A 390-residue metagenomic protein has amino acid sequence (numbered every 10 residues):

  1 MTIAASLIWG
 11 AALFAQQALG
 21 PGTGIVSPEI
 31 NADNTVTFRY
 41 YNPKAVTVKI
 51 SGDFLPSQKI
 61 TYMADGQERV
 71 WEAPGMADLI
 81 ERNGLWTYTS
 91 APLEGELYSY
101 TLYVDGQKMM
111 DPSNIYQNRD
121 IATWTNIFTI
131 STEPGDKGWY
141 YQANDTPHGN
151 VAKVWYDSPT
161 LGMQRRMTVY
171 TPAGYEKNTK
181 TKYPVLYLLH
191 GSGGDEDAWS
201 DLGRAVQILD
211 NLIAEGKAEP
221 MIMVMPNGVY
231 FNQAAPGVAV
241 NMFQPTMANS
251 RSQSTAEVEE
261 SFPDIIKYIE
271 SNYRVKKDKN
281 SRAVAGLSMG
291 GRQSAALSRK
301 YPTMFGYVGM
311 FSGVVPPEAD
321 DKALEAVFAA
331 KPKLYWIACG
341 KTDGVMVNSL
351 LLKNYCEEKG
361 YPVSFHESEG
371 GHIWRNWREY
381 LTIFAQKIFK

Functional and structural regions predicted by a protein language model:
M1-T2, T171: A periodicity- and composition-biased signal for non-globular, repetitive helical segments
T2-A12: Bacterial N-terminal signal peptides
L13-Q17: Boundary at the C-terminal end of the N-terminal hydrophobic targeting segment
A18, I30-K390: Non-catalytic cap/lid and distal C-terminal segments of serine-dependent acyl enzymes
P21-T23: Short, solvent-exposed loop/edge segments of extracellular or virion-exposed proteins
I25-E29: Short beta-strand segments of immunoglobulin-like
